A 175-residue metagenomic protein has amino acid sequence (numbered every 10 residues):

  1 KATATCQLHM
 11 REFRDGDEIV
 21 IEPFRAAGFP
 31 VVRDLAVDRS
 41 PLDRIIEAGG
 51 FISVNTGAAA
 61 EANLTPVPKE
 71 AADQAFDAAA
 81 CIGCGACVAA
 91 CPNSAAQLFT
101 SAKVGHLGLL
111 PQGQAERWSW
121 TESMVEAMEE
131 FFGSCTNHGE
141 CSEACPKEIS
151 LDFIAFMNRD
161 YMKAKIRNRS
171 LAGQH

Functional and structural regions predicted by a protein language model:
K1-R25: Hydrophobic/aromatic-rich structural module bridging two neighboring secondary-structure elements via a short loop
I21-A27, V31-H175: Ferredoxin-type iron-sulfur electron-transfer modules in oxidoreductases and energy-metabolism complexes
